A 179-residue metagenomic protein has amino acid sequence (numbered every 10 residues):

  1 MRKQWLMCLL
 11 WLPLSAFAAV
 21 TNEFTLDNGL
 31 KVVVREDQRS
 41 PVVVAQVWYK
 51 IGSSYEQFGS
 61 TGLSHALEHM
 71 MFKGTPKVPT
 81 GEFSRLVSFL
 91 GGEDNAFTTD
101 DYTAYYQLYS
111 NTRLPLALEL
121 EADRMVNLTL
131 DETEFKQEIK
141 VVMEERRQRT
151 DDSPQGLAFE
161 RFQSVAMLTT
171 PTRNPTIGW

Functional and structural regions predicted by a protein language model:
M1-Q4: Positively charged n-region of N-terminal signal peptides that target proteins for export
L6-M7, R39, T150: General helical structural elements
M7-A16: Bacterial N-terminal signal peptides
A16-S84, Y106-Y109, P115-M125, R173 (+1 more regions): His/Glu-rich zincin catalytic helix
Y49, T75-P76, E82-W179: Acidic/histidine-enriched segments that form metal/cofactor-coordinating and catalytic pocket/exosite environments
